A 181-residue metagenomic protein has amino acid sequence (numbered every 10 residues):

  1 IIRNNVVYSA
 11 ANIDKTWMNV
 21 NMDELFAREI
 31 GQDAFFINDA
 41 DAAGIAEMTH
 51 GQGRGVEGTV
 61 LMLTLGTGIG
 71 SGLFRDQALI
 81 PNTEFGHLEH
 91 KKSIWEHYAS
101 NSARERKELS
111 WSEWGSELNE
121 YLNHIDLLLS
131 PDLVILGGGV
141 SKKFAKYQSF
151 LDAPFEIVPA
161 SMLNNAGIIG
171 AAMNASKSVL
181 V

Functional and structural regions predicted by a protein language model:
R3-V6, E24-Q32, A46-L65, L73-V181: ATP-binding/phosphotransfer module of carbohydrate and carboxylate kinases, centering on a glycine-rich
V7-N19: A charged helix-plus-loop insertion that forms the helical arch/lid used to bind and gate nucleic-acid substrates
A34-D39: General beta-strand structural signal in soluble alpha/beta enzymes
G70: Histidine-centered metal-chelating micro-motifs
